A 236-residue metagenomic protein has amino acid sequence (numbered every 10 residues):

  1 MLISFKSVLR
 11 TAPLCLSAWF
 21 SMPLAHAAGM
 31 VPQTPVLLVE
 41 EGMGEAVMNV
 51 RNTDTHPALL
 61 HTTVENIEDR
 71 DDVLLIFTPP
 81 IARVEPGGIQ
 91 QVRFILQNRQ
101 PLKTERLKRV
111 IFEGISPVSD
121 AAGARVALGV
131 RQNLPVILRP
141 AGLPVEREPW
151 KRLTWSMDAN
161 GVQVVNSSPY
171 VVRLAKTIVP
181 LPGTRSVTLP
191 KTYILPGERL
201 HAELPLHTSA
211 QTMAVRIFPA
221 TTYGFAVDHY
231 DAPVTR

Functional and structural regions predicted by a protein language model:
M1-S7: N-terminal secretory signal peptides that target proteins for export/translocation
T11-S21: Bacterial N-terminal signal peptides
A27-N49, V145-M157, Y193: Beta-sheet-dominated interaction scaffolds and their linkers
A46-N52, F94, K108-E113, G161-N166: Buried hydrophobic-core signal for structured, non-transmembrane domains
T53-R70, S167-T184: Short acidic, flexible loop segments centered on an aromatic residue
V73-Q100, T184-S209: Intrinsically disordered, low-complexity Pro/Gly/Ser/Thr-rich segments with frequent PxxP/GP/PP motifs and embedded
R99-L143, A210-R236: Terminal connector regions
I178-R236: Structured core of small recognition/catalytic domains
